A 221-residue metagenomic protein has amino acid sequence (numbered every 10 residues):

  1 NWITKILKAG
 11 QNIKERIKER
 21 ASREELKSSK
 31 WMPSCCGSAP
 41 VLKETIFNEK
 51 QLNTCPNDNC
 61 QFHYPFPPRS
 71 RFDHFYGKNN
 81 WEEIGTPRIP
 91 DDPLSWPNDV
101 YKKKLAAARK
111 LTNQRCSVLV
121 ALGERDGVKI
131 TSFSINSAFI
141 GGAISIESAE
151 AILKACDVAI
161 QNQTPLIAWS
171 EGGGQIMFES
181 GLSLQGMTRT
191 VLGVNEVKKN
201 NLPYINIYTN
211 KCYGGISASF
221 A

Functional and structural regions predicted by a protein language model:
N1-L202, K211: Terminal-region recognition feature
I207-Y213: Glycine-rich beta-to-alpha transition loops that act as phosphate-gripper elements at the mouths of alpha/beta enzyme
Y213-F220: Short glycine/serine/threonine-rich phosphate/pyrophosphate-binding segments that cradle anionic phosphate groups
